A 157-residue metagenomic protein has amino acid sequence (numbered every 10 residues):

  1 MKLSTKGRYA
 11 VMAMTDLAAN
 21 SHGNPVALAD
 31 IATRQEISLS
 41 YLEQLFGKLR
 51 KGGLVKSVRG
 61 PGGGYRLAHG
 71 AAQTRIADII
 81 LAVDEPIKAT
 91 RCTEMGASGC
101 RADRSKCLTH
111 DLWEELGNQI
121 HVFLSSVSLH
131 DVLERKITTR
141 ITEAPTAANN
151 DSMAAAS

Functional and structural regions predicted by a protein language model:
A10-H22: Short amphipathic alpha-helical interface segments
A29-E36: A short alpha-helical element within helix-turn-helix/winged-helix DNA-binding domains across DNA-binding proteins
T33, R50-K51: Alpha-helical residues within the helix-turn-helix
S40: Key DNA-contact positions within bacterial/archaeal DNA-binding proteins
F46-G47: Short, hydrophobic-biased segments on the C-terminal half of alpha helices that form "recognition helices"
L54-A68: Beta-hairpin "wing" of winged helix-turn-helix
A68-S157: Non-DNA-binding regulatory cores of transcription-related proteins, predominantly C-terminal effector-binding
